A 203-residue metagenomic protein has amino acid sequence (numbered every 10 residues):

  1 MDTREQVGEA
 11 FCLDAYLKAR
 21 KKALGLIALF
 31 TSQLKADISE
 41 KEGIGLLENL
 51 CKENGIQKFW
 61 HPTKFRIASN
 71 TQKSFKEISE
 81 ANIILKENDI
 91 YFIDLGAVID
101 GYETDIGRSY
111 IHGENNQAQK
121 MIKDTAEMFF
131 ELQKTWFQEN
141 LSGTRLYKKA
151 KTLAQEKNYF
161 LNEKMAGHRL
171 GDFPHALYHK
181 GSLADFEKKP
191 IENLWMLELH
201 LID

Functional and structural regions predicted by a protein language model:
M1-D203: Active-site neighborhoods and metal-handling regions in enzymes and metal-associated proteins
